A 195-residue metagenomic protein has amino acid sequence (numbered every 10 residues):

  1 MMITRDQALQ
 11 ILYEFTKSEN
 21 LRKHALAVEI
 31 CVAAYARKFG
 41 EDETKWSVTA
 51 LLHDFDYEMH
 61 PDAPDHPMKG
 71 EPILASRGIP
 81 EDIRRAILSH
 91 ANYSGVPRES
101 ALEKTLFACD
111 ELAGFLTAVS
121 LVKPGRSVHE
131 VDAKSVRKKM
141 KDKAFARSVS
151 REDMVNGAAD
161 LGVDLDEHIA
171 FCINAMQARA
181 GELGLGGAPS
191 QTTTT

Functional and structural regions predicted by a protein language model:
M1-D62: Acidic/His-rich, divalent-metal-binding segments that scaffold phosphate/diphosphate chemistry
I3, Q7, K23-A27, D65 (+6 more regions): Conserved active-site and cofactor/substrate-binding residues in soluble primary-metabolism enzymes
R5, T194-T195: Non-catalytic terminal extensions that flank enzyme cores
L9, Y13, L26-E29, A33 (+6 more regions): Predominant activation on well-ordered alpha-helical scaffold segments within soluble catalytic domains
T16, L116, V128, K134-T192: C-terminal binding/interaction regions
E19, E43, P80-E81, R147 (+1 more regions): Residue-level detector of short coil/turn "hinge" positions at structural boundaries
F39-K143, V155: Divalent metal-dependent catalytic cores for phosphoryl transfer on phosphate-bearing substrates
